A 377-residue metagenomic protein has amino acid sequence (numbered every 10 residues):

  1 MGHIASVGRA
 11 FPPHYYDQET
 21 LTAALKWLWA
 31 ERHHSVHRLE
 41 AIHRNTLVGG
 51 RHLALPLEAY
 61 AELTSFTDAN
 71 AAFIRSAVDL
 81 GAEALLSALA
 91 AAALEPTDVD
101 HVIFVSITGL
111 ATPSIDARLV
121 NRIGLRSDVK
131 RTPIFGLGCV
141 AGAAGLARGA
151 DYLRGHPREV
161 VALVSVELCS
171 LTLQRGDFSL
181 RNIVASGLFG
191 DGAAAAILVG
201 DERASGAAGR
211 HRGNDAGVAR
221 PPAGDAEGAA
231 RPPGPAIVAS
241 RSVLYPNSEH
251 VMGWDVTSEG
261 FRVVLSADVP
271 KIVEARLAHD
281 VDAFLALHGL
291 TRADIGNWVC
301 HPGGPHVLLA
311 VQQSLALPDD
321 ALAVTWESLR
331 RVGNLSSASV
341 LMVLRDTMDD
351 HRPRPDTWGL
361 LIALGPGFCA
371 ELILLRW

Functional and structural regions predicted by a protein language model:
M1-G2, P96-D100, S127-K130, G155-V161 (+5 more regions): Short coil/turn connectors at secondary-structure junctions
M1-R75, C169, R175-A275, H279-A283 (+2 more regions): Condensing-enzyme catalytic core mediating Claisen C-C bond formation in acyl metabolism
E40-L125, R131-G136, R292-L308: Conserved beta-ketoacyl condensing-enzyme motif
R44, V48, S76-A92, I115 (+4 more regions): Short, well-ordered amphipathic alpha-helical segments that serve as non-catalytic structural scaffolds within diverse
A82, I107-G109, N121, R126-D128 (+5 more regions): Claisen-condensing/thiolase-fold acyl-transfer catalytic domains that form or cleave C-C bonds in fatty acid
A93-P96, Y152-V160, V199-G206, R231-P232: Secondary-structure boundary elements
A111-R118, L163-V184, A236-T257, G304-Q313 (+1 more regions): Active-site-adjacent elements of ketosynthase-type condensing enzymes
